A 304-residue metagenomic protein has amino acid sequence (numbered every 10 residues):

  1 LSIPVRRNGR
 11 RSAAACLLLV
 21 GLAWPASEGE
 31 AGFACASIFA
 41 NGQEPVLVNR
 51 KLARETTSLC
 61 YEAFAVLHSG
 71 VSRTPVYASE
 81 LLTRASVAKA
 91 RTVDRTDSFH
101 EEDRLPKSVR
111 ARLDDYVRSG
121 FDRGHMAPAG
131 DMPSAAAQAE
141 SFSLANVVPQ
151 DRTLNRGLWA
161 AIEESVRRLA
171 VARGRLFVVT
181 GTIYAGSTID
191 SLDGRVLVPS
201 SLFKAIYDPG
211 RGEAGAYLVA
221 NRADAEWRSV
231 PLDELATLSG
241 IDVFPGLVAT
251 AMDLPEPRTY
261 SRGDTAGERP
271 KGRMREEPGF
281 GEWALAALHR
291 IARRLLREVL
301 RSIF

Functional and structural regions predicted by a protein language model:
I3-R11, C16-F304: Domain-level detector for secreted/extracellular nuclease and nuclease-toxin modules, and for the ENPP-like C-terminal
